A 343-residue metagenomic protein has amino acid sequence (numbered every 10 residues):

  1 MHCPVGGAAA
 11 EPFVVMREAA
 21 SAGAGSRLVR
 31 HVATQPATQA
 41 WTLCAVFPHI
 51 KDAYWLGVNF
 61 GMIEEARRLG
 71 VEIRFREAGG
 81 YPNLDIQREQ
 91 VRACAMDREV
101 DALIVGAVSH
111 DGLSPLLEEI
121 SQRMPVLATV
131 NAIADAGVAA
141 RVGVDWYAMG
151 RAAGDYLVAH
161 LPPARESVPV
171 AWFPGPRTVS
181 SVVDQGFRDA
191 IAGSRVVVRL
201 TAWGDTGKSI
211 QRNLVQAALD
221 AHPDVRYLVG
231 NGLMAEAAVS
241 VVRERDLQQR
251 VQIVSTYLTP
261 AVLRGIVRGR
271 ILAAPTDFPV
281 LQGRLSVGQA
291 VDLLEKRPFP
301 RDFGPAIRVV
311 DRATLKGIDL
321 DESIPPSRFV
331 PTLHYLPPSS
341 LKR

Functional and structural regions predicted by a protein language model:
C3-Q35, I191, L281, L285-R343: Hinge/cleft segment of the Venus flytrap/periplasmic-binding protein
A19-V32, T42-G61, E65, R74-R88 (+4 more regions): Extracytoplasmic "Venus flytrap"
S26-R30, I73-E99, L200-A221, A235-A237: Structural motif
L43, F47, M62, A153-R195 (+3 more regions): An alpha-beta-alpha
Y54-V71, M149-A153, T178-V197, L214 (+2 more regions): Short, solvent-exposed amphipathic alpha-helices that sit in or adjacent to ligand/effector-binding or catalytic
D101-I120, F187, G204-G265: Hydrophobic alpha-helical
H110-A148, T259-L272: Flexible loop/hinge segments that line or gate small-molecule binding clefts
R141-V168, V182, I210-R212, L258-V262 (+1 more regions): Hydrophobic alpha-helical segments within soluble ligand-binding/sensing domains
